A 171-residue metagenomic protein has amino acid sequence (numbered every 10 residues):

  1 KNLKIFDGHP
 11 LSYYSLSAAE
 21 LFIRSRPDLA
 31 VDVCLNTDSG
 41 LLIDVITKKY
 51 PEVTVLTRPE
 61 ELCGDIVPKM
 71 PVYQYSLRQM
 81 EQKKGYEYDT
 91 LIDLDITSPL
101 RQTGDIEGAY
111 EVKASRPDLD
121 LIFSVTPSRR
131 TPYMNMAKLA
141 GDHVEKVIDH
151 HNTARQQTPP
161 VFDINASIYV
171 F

Functional and structural regions predicted by a protein language model:
K1-T37: N-terminal glycine-rich phosphate-binding loop and ensuing alpha1 helix
F6, D28, K49-P51, R116: Short, well-ordered coil/turn elements that cap or connect secondary structure elements
E20-L29, R78-Y86, R116: Alpha-helix termini
L29-V33, Y88-L94, D120: Residue-level recognition of the N-termini of beta-strands and the immediately preceding loop/turn
T37-S39, V125: Short beta-strand/turn micro-motifs composed of small residues that flank or help shape donor/cofactor-binding pockets
G40-I92, E107-G108: Short phosphate-binding loop-to-helix
T90, P99-F171: Conserved core of the sugar-phosphate nucleotidyltransferase
